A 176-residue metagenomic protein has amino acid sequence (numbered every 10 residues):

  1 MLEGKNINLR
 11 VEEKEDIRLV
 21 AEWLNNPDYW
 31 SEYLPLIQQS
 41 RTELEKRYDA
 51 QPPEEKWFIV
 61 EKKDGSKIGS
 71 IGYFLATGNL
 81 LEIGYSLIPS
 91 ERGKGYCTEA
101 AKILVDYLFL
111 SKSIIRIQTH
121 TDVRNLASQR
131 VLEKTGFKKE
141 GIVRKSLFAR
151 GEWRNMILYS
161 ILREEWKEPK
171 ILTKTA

Functional and structural regions predicted by a protein language model:
M1-N25, V60-A176: Acyl-donor (CoA/ACP) binding surface of acyl/acetyltransferases
L24-P27, L36, Q51, T135: Alpha-helix boundary/capping residues
D28-R47: Conserved GNAT-fold acetyl-CoA-binding loop/helix
Y29-W30, P53-W57, I114: A general structural signal for well-ordered secondary-structure junctions
Q38-E43, Q51-P52, I88-S90: Juxtamembrane/interface motifs at transmembrane-helix termini
K46-D49, D106: Surface-exposed alpha-helical segments enriched in charged/polar residues
Y48-I59, G69: A short helix-loop-beta-strand connector motif used in the catalytic cores of GNAT acetyltransferases and, in some
